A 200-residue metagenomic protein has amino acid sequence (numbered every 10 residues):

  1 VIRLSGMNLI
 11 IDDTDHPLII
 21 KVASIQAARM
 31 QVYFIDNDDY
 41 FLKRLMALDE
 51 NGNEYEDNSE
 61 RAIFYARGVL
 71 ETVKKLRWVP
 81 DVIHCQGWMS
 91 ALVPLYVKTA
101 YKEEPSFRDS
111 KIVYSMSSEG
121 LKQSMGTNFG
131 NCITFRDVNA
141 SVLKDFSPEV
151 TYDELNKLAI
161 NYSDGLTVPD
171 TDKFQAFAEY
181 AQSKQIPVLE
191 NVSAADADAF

Functional and structural regions predicted by a protein language model:
V1-F200: Catalytic cores of nucleotide-sugar-dependent glycosyltransferases that transfer UDP/GDP/TDP-activated
